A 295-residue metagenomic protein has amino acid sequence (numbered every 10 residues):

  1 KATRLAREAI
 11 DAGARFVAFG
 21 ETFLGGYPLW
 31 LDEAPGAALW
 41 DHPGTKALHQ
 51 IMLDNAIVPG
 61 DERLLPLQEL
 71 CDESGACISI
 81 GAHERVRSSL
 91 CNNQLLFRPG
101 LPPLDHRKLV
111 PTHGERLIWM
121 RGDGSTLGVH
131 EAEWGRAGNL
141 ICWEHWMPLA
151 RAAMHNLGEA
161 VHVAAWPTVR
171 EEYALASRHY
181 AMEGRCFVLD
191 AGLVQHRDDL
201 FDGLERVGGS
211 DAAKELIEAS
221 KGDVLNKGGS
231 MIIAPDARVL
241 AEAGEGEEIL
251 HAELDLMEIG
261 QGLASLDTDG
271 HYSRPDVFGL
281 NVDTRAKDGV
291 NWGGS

Functional and structural regions predicted by a protein language model:
R7-I10, H155: Non-catalytic positions within long, well-ordered alpha-helices that form the structural scaffold/packing of enzyme
A9-P35, C71, I78-S79, A160-W166 (+3 more regions): Active-site beta-strand/loop signature of hydrolases that rely on acidic residues for catalysis
G25, W30-D32, L95-R98, H106-V110 (+1 more regions): Short beta->alpha transition motifs characteristic of CBS
L31-A56: A charged helix-plus-loop insertion that forms the helical arch/lid used to bind and gate nucleic-acid substrates
P35-A37, L96-P99, Y180-A181, E205-G209: Short, hinge-like loop/turn segments at secondary-structure boundaries
V58-L65, E69, E73-A76, E84-A160 (+2 more regions): Active-site catalytic loop in hydrolytic enzyme cores
I80-A82, N93-L96, G128, D190 (+2 more regions): Short beta-strand scaffold segments in enzyme catalytic cores
L193-S295: C-terminal beta-strand edge segments of enzyme domains
